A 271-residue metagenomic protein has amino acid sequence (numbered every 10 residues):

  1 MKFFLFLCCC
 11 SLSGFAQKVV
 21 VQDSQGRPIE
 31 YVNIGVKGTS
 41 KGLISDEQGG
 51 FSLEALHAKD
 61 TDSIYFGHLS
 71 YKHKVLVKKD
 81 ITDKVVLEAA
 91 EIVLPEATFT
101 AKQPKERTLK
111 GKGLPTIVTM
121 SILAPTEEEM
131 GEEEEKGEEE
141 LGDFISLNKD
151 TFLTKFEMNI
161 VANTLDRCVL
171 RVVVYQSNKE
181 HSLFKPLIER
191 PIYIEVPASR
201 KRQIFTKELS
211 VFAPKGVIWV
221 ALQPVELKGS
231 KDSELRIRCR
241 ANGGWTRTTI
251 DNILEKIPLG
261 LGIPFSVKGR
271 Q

Functional and structural regions predicted by a protein language model:
Q17-Q25, G49-F51, V85, A97: A short, amphipathic beta-strand motif
Q25-G38: Short, ordered, surface-exposed loop/turn motifs in non-cytosolic proteins
S40-G50: Short, acidic Ser/Thr/Gly-rich low-complexity loop/linker segments typical of extracellular and cell-surface proteins
S52-T61, V211-P214: Short Pro-Gly-centered beta-turn/loop motif in secreted/extracellular proteins
Y65-L76: A short, solvent-exposed loop/turn motif at the edges and junctions of modular extracellular/periplasmic domains
D80-A101: Extracellular beta-sheet/turn segments enriched in Thr/Pro/Gly and aliphatic residues
P95-S177, Q223-Q271: Beta-sheet-rich sandwich/jelly-roll-like modules and their strand-loop junctions
D166-N242: Aromatic- and Gly/Pro-enriched, solvent-exposed loop/edge beta-strand patches characteristic of beta-rich domains
